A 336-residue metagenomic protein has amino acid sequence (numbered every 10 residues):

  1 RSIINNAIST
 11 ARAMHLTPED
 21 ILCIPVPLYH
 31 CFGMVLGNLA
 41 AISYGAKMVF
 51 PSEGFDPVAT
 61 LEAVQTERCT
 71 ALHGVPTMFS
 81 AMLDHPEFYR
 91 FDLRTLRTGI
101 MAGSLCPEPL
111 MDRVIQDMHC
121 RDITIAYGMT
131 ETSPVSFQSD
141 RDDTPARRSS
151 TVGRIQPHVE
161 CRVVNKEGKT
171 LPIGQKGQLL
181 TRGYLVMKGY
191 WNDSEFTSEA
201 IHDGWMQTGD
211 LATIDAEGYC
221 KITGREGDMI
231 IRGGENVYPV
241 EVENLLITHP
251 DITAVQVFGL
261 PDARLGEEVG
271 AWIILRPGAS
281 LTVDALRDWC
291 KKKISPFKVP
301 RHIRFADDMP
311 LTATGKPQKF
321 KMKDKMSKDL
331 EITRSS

Functional and structural regions predicted by a protein language model:
I4-I21, C31-A71, H85: Conserved AMP-binding/adenylation subdomain of ANL enzymes
A46, L61, T66-G74, L83-R147 (+1 more regions): Gly/Ser/Thr-rich phosphate-binding loop
L72-V75, G183, K188-N192, F196-E199 (+4 more regions): AMP-binding/adenylate-forming catalytic core of the ANL superfamily
E87, T95, H119, H158 (+3 more regions): Glycine-centered tight turns that cap/initiate beta-strands
G103, G128, G153, G183 (+2 more regions): Active-site glycine-centered loops adjacent to acidic/histidine catalytic or metal-binding residues that shape
L105, S139, A146-N192, A216-E217: Adenylate-forming AMP-binding core of the ANL superfamily, especially NRPS adenylation
I123-E131, V152-I155, F258-P261, R304: Beta-strand->loop->alpha-helix junctions that form or flank phosphate-binding loops in nucleotide-handling enzymes
D324-S336: Acidic/polar alpha-helix N-cap and adjacent early helical turns within long charge-rich amphipathic helices/linkers
